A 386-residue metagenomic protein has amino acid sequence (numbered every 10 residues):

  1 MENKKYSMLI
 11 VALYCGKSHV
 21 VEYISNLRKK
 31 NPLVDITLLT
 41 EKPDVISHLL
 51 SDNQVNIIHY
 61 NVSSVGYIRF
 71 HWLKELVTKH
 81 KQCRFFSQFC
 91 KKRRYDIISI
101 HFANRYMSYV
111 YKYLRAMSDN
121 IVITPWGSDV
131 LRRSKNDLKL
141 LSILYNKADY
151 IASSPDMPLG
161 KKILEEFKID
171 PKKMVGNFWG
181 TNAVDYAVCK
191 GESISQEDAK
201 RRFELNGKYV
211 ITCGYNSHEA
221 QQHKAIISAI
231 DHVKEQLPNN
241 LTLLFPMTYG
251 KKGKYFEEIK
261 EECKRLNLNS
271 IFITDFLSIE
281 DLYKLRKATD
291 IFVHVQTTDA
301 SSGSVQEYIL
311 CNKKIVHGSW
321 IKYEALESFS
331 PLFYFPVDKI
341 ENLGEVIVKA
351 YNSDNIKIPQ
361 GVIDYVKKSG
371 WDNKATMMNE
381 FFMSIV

Functional and structural regions predicted by a protein language model:
L9-V11, A152, K200-Q221, I227-I230 (+1 more regions): Conserved donor-binding/catalytic core segment of Leloir-type glycosyltransferases
S18, V337-E341, N352-V386: A charged, aromatic-enriched C-terminal amphipathic alpha-helix characteristic of glycosyltransferases across folds
I97-S99, Y113-R132, Y150-S154: Active-site proximal beta-strand in glycosyltransferases
I100-M107: Short His-centered aromatic/hydrophobic patch
K147-K190: A short, active-site helix/loop in glycosyltransferases that binds the activated sugar's phosphate group
L241-E257: Glycosyltransferase donor-sugar binding loop
F256-F276: Nucleotide-activated donor-binding/catalytic signature segment of Leloir-type glycosyltransferases, i.e., the conserved
Q296-T297: Aromatic "clamp/platform" in nucleotide-sugar-dependent glycosyltransferases that forms part of the donor/acceptor
